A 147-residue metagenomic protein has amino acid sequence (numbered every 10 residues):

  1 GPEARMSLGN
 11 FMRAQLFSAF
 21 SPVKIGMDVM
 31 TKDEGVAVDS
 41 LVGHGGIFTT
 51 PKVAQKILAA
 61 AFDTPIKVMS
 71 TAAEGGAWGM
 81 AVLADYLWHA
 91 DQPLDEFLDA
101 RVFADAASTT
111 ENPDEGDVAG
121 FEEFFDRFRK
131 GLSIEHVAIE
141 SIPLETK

Functional and structural regions predicted by a protein language model:
G1-K147: Glycine/Thr-rich phosphate-binding loops that ligate phosphate moieties of nucleotide and other phosphorylated ligands
